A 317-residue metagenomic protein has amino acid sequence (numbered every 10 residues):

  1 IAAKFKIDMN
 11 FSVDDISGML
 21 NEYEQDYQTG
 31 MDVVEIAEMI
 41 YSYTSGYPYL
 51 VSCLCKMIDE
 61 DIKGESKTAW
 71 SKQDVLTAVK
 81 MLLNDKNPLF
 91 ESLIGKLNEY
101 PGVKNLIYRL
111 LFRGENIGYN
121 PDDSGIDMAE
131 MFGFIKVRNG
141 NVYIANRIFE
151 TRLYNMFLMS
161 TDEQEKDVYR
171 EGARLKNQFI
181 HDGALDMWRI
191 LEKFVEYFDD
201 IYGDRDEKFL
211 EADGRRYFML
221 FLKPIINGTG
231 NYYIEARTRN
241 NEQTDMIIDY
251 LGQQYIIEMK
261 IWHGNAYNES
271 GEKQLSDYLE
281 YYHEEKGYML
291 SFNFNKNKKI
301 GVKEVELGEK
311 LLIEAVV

Functional and structural regions predicted by a protein language model:
K4-F5, S12-F132, R138, K166-A173 (+1 more regions): Winged-helix-like regulatory helical subdomains adjacent to P-loop NTPase cores
N87, F149-D182: Short, amphipathic alpha-helical interaction segments positioned at domain boundaries
N141-N146: Minor-groove-contacting beta-hairpin "wing" of winged helix-turn-helix DNA-binding domains
I190-Y233: Acidic-basic catalytic patches of nuclease active cores, encompassing PD-(D/E)XK and other metal-cofactor nuclease
F218, M246-H263, Y278: Conserved catalytic cores of phosphodiester-cleaving nucleases, focusing on short active-site segments
F221-G252: Active-site metal-binding core of divalent-cation-utilizing nuclease and nuclease-like domains
N268-E272, L279-L307: Nucleic-acid nuclease catalytic cores
V305-V317: Intrinsically disordered, low-complexity terminal regions enriched in charged/polar residues
